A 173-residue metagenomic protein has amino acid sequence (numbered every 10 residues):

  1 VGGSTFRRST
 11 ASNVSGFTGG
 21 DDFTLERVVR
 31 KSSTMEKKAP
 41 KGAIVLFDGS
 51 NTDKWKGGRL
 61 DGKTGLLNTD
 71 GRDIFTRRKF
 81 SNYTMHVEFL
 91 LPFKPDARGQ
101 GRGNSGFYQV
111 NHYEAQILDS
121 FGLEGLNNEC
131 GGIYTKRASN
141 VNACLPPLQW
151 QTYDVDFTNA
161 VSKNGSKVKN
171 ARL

Functional and structural regions predicted by a protein language model:
V1-L173: Carbohydrate-interacting regions of secretory-pathway proteins
